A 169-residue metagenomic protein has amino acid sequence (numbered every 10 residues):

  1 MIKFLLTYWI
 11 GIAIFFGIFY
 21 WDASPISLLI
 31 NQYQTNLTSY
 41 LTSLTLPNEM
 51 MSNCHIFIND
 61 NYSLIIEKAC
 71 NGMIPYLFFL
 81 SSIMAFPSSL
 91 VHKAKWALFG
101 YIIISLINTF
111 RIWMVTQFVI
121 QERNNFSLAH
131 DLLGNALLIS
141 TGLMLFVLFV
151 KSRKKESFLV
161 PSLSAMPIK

Functional and structural regions predicted by a protein language model:
M1-K169: Hydrophobic N-terminal alpha-helices or hydrophobic patches in metabolic proteins across all domains of life
